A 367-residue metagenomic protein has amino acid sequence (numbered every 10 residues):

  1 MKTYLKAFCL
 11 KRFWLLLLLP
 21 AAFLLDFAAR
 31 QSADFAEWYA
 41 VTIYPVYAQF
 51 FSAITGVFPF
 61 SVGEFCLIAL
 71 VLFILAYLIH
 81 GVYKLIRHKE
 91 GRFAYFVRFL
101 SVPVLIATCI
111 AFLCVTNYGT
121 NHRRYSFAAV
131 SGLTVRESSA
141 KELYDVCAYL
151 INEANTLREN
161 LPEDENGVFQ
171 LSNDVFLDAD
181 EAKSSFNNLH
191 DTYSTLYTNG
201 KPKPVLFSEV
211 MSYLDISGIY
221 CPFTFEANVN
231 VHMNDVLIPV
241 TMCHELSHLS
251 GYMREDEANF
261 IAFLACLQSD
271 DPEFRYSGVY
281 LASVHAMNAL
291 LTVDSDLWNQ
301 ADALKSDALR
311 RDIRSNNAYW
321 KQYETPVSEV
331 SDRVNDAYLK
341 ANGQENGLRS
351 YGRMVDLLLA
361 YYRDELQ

Functional and structural regions predicted by a protein language model:
T3-L15: N-terminal membrane topogenic signal
P20-Y83: Membrane-embedded alpha-helical segments of integral membrane proteins
P59, I238-N259, F263-L264: Active-site recognition of the HExxH zinc-binding catalytic motif
L75-H80, F93-A128: Transmembrane alpha-helices and immediately adjacent membrane-cytoplasm interface residues in multi-pass integral
G119-D191: Membrane-interface segments at or immediately adjacent to transmembrane helices that form the boundary between
K141-L143, M253-L297: Post-HExxH zinc-binding segment in Zn-dependent metallohydrolases
L161-V231, D235: Auxiliary, metal-adjacent structural segments of Zn-dependent hydrolase domains
L309-Q367: Pan-zinc metallopeptidase signature
